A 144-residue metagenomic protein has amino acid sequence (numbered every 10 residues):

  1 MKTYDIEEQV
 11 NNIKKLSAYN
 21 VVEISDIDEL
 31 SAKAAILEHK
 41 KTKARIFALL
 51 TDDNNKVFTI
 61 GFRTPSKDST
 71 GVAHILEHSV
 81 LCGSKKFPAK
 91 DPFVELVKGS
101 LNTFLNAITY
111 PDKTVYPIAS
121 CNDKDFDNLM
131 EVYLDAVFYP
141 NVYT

Functional and structural regions predicted by a protein language model:
M1-D52: N- or domain-start disorder-to-order transition segments that initiate the globular core
D5-N11, S79, V97, D135: Short, functionally important structural connectors and interaction interfaces within domains
L50-L129, P140: M16/MPP (pitrilysin/insulinase) zinc-metallopeptidase core fold and M16-derived inactive scaffolds
L134-Y143: A common structural junction motif
